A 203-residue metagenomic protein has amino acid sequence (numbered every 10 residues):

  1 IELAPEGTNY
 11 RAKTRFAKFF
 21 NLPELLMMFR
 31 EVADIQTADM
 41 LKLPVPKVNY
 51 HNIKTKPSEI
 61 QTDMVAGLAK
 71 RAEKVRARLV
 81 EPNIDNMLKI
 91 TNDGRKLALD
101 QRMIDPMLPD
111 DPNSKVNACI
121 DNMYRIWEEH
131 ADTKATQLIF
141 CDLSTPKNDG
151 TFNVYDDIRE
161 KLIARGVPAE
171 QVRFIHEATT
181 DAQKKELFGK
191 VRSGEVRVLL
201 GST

Functional and structural regions predicted by a protein language model:
I1-P109, N113, R125: Inter-lobe coupling linker of SF2 helicases/translocases
L25, L108-I120, G150-Y155: Phosphate/oxyanion-binding active-site loops and adjacent basic polyanion-contact surfaces
R95, Q101, L143-T145, T179: Short, glycine/serine-rich, charged loops/turns that create anion-binding and catalytic segments at active sites
S114-W127, D181-K185, G189-V191: A Trp-anchored, charged/polar loop motif used as the substrate-binding/catalytic surface of acyl/ester-handling
D132-K134, E195-V196: Short, high-confidence coil segments that cap the C-terminus of an alpha-helix and link into the following beta-strand
A135-L143: Conserved RecA-like ASCE P-loop NTPase motor core of nucleic-acid helicases/translocases
L143-H176: Conserved helicase motor "Helicase C" RecA-like lobe of SF1/SF2 P-loop NTPases
P168-S202: Conserved helicase ATPase core of P-loop NTP-dependent helicases/translocases
